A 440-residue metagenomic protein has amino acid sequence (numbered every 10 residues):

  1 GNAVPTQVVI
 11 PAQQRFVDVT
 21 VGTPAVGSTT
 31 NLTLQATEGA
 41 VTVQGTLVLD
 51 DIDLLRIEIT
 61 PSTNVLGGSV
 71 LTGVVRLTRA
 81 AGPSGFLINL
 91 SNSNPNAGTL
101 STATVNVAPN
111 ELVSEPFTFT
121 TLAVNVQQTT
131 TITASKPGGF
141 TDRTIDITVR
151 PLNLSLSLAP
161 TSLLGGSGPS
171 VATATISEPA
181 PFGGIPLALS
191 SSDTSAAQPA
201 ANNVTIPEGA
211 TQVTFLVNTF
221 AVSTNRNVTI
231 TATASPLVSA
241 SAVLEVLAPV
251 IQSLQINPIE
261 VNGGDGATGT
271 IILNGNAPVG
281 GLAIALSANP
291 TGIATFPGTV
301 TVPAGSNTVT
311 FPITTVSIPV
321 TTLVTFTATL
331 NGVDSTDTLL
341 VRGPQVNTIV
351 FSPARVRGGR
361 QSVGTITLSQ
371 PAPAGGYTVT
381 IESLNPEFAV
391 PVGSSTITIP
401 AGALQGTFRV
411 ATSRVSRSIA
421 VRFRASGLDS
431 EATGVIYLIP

Functional and structural regions predicted by a protein language model:
G1-P440: Short boundary segments that mark the start of a structured unit
